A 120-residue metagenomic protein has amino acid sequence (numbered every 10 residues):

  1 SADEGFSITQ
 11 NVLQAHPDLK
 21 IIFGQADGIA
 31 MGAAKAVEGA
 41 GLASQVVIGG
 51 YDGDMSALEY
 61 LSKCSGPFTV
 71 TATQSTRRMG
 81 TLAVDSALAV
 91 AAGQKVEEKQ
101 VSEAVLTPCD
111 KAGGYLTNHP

Functional and structural regions predicted by a protein language model:
S1-E59: Hydrophobic alpha-helical
A15, C64, V90-Q94: Generic structural signal for alpha-helix termini and adjacent loop/cap motifs
K35, G39, K63, D85 (+1 more regions): Short, well-ordered alpha-helices that flank and scaffold nucleotide-derived cofactor binding pockets
V46, F68-V70, A104: Short, conserved active-site loop motifs that form the nucleotide-linked donor/cofactor pocket
G50-G53, Q74-R78: Short, acidic/turn-prone active-site loops that include or flank metal/cofactor- and phosphate-binding residues
A57-L61, G80-A83: Short, charged, surface-exposed secondary-structure boundary motifs
K63-R77: Short beta-strand elements at the ligand-binding edges of bilobed clamshell
S75-P120: Hinge/cleft segment of the Venus flytrap/periplasmic-binding protein
